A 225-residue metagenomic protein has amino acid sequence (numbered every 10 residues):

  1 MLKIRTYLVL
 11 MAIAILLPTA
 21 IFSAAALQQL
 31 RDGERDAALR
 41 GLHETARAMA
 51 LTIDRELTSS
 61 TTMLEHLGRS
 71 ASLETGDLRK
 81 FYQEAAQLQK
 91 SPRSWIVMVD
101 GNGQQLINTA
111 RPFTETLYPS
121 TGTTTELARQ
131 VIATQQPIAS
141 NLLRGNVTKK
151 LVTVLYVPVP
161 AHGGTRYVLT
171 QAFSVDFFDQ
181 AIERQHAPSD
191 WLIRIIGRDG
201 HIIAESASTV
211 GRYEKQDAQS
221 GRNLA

Functional and structural regions predicted by a protein language model:
L2-D32: Extreme N-terminal signal-anchor transmembrane helix of membrane signaling/transducer proteins, especially in bacteria
L8-V9, A26-T45, M49-E56: Juxtamembrane interface helices immediately C-terminal to a transmembrane segment
L39, H43, T61, E65 (+3 more regions): Short amphipathic alpha-helical segments
H43-K80, V99-T114, G164: Extracellular/periplasmic ligand-binding regions of membrane signal-transduction receptors
T52, H66, S70, Y82-S91 (+3 more regions): Amphipathic alpha-helical regulatory segments at dimerization interfaces that relay allosteric signals between sensory
L64, R93-M98, W191-R194: Short, hydrophobic-rich beta-strand element in sensory/regulatory alpha-beta domains
K90, W95-V97, G101-D176, Q180-R184: Extracytoplasmic/periplasmic ligand-binding sensor regions of membrane-associated signaling proteins
N108-T109, F177-A225: Intrinsic low-complexity, intrinsically disordered coil/linker regions enriched in small/polar and charged residues
